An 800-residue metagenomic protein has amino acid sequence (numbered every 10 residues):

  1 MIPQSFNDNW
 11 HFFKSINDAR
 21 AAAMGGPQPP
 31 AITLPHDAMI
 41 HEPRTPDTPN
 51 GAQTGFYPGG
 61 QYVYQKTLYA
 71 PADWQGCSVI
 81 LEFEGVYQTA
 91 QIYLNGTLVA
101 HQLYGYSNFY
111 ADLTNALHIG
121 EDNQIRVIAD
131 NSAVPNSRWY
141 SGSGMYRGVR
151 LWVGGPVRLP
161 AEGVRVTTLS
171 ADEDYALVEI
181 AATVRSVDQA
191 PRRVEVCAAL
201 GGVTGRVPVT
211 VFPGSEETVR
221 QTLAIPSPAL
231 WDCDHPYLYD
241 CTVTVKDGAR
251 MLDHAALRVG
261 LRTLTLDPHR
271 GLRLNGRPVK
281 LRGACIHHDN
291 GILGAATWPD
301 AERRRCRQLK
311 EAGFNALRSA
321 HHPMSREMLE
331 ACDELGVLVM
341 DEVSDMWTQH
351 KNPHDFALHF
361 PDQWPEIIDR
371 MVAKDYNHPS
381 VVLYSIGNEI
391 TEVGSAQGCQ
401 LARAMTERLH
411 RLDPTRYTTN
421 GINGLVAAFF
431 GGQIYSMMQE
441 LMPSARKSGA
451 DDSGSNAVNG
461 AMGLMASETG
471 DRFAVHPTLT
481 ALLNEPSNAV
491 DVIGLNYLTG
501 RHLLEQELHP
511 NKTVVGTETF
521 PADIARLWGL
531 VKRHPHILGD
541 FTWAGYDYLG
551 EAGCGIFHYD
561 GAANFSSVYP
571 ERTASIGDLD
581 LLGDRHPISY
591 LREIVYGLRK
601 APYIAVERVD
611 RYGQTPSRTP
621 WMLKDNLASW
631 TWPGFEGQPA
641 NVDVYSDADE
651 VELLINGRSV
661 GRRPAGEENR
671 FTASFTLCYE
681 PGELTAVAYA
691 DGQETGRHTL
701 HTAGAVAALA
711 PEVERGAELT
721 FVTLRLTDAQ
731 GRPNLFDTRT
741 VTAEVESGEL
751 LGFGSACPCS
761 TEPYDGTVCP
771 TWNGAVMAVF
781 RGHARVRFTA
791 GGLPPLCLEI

Functional and structural regions predicted by a protein language model:
M1-E82, S137, G142-M145, Y596 (+3 more regions): Extended carbohydrate-recognition surfaces in non-catalytic/accessory domains of CAZymes and lectin-like proteins
I2-N17, A38, Q53-P160, V187 (+5 more regions): Accessory beta-strand-rich segments of carbohydrate-active enzymes
Q4-N7, H11-A19, V157, Y384 (+4 more regions): Substrate-binding clefts and catalytic carboxylate motifs of secreted carbohydrate-active enzymes
I40-A70, W74-F83, Y87-L94, A100-L103 (+9 more regions): Active-site-adjacent substrate/metal-binding segments within catalytic domains of carbohydrate-active enzymes
S107-Y110, S215-I225, E667-A673, S760-M777: Aromatic sugar-binding surface patches on proteins that engage polysaccharides or sugar-phosphate polymers
H118-G120, A181-D267, C678-P681, L700: Extended acidic/polar, glycine-enriched regions that form or flank non-catalytic beta-rich accessory modules
Y175-V211, V219-Q221, A640-S659, L684-A688 (+2 more regions): Beta-strand-rich binding/interaction modules
H254-V259, Q693-G704, P794-I800: Edge beta-strands of extracellular beta-sandwich domains
